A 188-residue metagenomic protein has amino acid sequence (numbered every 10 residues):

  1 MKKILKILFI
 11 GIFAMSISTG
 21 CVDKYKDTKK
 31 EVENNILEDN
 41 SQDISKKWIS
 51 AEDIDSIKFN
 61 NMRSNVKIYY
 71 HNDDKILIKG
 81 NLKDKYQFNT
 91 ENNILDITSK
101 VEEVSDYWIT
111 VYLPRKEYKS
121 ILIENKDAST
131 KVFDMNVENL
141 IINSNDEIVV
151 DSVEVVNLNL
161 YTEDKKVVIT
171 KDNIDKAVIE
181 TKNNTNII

Functional and structural regions predicted by a protein language model:
M1-I188: Intrinsically disordered, low-complexity terminal regions
